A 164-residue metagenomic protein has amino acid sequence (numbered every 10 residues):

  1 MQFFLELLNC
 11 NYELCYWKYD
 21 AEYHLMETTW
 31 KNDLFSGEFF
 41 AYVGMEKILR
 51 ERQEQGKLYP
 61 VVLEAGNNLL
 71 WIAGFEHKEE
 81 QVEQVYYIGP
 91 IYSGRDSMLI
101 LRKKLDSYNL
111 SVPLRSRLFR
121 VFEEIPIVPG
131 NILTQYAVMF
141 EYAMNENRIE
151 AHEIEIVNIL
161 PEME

Functional and structural regions predicted by a protein language model:
M1, L5-L8, W17, F39-E164: Hydrophobic, helix-rich cores of sensory/ligand-binding and other regulatory modules that couple small-molecule
Y12-E27: Short hydrophobic alpha-helical segments used for membrane anchoring or interfacial signaling
L25-E38: Extracellular/periplasmic ligand-sensing ectodomains of membrane signal-transduction proteins
